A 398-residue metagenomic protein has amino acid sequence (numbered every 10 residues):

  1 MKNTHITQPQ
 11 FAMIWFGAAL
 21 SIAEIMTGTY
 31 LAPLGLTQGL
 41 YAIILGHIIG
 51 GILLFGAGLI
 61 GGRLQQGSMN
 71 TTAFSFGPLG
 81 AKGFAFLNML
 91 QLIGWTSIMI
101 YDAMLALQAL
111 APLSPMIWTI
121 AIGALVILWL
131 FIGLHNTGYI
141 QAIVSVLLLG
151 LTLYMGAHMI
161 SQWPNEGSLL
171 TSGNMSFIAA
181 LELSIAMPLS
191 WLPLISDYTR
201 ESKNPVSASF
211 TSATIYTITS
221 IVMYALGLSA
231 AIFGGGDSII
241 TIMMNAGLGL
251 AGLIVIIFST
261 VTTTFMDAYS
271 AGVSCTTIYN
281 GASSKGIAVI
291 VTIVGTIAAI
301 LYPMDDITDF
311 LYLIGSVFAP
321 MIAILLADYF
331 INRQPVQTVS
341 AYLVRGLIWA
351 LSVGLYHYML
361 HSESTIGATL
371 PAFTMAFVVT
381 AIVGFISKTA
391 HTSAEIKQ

Functional and structural regions predicted by a protein language model:
M1-Q38, N136, S176-L181, P193 (+2 more regions): Membrane-interface "cap" regions at the ends of multi-pass membrane proteins
I14-A18, F84-M89, L110-G133, V146-G156 (+3 more regions): Transmembrane alpha-helical segments of multi-pass small-molecule transport proteins
T29-P33, L59, D102-L110, G123-V144 (+3 more regions): Membrane-water interface regions at transmembrane-helix termini and the short interhelical loops of multi-pass membrane
Y30-L59, G80-K82, Y216, P371 (+1 more regions): Extracellular loop-to-transmembrane helix junctions
I44-F76, G83-M89, F385-T392: Juxtamembrane transmembrane-helix boundary signature
A81-L113, V146, V261-T277, P320: Hydrophobic transmembrane alpha-helices that form the core helical bundles of multi-pass secondary transporters
I117-M159, T171-S172, S209-Y216, L311-A323 (+1 more regions): Membrane-interface loop-to-helix entry segments
S172, A323-Q398: C-terminal membrane-solvent junction of multi-pass transporters and transport-like membrane proteins
